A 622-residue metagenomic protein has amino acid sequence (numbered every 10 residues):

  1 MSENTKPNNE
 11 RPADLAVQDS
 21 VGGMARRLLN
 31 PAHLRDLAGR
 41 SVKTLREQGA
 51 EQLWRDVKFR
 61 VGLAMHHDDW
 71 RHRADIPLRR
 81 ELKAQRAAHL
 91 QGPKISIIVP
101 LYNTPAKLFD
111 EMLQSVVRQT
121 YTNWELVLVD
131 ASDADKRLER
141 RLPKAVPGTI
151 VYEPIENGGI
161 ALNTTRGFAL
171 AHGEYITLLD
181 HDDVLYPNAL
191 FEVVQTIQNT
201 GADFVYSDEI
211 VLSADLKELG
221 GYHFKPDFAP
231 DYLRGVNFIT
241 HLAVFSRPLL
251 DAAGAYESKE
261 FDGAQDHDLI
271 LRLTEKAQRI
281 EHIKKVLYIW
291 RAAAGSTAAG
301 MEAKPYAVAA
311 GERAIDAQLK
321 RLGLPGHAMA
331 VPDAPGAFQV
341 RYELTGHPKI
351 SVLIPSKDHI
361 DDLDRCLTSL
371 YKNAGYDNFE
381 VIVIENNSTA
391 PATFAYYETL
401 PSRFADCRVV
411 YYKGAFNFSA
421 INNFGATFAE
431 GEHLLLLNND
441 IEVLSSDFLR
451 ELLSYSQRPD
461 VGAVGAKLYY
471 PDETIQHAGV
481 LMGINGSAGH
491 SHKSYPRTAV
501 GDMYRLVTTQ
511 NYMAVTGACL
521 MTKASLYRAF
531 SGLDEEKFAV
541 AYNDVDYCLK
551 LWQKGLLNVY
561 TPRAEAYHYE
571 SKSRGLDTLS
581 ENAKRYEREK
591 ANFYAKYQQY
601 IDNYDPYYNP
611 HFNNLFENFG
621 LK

Functional and structural regions predicted by a protein language model:
E3-K94, A294-I350, P355, I360-C366 (+7 more regions): Non-catalytic membrane-proximal stalk/linker segments that position and tether the catalytic domains
V57-A303, A317: Nucleotide-sugar donor-binding/catalytic module of glycosyltransferases that assemble extracellular/cell-envelope
T104-R118, H359-A374: Short, well-formed alpha-helical segments that are part of the catalytic scaffolds of diverse glycosyltransferases
I155-A171, Y412-A429: Glycine-rich, basic loop-to-helix element that forms the pyrophosphate-binding segment of sugar-nucleotide handling
G173-V184, G431-L444: Short beta-strand-to-loop acidic/aromatic patch adjacent to the donor-nucleotide binding site
N188-L219, I441-S487: Conserved donor NDP-sugar-binding/catalytic core segment of glycosyltransferases
K217-F238, A466, P471, G483-M513: Short, flexible, basic/aromatic active-site loop/helix in glycosyltransferases
L249, E260-V286, F448-L452, L506-V507 (+2 more regions): A short, conserved alpha-helix in the catalytic core of glycosyltransferases
